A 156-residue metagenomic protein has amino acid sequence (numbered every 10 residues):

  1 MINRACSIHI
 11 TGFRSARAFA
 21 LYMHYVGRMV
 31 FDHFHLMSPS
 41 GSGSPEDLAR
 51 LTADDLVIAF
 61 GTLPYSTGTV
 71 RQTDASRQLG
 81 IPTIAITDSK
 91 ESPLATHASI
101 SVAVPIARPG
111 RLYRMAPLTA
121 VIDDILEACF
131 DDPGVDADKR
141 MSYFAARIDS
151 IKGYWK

Functional and structural regions predicted by a protein language model:
M1-R4: A short, well-structured juxtamembrane/interface segment
C6-D131: Glycine-rich phosphate-binding loops that contact phosphosugars or nucleotide phosphates
V135-K156: A short, charged, Gly/Pro-tolerant segment at domain boundaries
